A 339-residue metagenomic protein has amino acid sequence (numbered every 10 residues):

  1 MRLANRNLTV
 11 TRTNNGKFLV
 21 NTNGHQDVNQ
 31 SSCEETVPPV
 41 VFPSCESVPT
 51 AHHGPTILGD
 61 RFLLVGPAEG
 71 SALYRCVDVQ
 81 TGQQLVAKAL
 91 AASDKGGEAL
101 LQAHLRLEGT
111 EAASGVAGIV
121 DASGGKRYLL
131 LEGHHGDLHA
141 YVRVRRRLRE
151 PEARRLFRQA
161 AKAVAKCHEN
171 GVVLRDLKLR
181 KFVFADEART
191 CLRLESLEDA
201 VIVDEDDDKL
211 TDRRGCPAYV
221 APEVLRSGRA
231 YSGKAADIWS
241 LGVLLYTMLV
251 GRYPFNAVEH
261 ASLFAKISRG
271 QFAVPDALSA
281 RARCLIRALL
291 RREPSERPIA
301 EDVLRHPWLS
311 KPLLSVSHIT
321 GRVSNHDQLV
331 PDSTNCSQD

Functional and structural regions predicted by a protein language model:
E69-E98: ATP-binding glycine-rich loop module of kinase domains
G109-A122: Conserved HxN/HPN-centered segment at the entrance to the catalytic loop of eukaryotic protein kinase-like domains
G125-D137: Conserved short submotifs of the Hanks-type protein kinase catalytic core that shape the nucleotide-binding pocket
L156-F157: Activation segment signature within eukaryotic-like protein kinase domains
H168-A185: Catalytic-loop of the protein kinase fold
R180-P217: Activation segment/activation loop of eukaryotic-type protein kinase catalytic domains
I299-S333: Regulatory extensions flanking the kinase catalytic core
